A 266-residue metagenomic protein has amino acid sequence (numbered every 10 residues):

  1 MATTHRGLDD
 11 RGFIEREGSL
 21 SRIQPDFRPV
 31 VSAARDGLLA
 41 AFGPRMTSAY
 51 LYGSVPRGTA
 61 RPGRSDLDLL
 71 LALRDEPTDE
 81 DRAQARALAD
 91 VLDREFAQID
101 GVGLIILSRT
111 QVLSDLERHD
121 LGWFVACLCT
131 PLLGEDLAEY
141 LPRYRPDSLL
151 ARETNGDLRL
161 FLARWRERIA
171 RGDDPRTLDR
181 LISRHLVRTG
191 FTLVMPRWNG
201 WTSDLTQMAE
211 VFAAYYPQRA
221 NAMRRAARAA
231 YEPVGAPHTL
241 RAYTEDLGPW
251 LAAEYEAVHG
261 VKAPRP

Functional and structural regions predicted by a protein language model:
M1-S48, R219-A220, R224, P266: Helical scaffold of the NTase/Pol beta-like nucleotidyltransferase catalytic core
A2-H5, L137-P266: Conserved nucleotidyltransferase catalytic core and NTase-mimicking acidic/glycine-rich helix/loop elements in nucleic
T3-D26, V30, D79-R82, R86-R180: Conserved NTP/Mg2+-binding pocket subregion across the NTase superfamily
P25-S32, D36, R82-R86, T206 (+2 more regions): Short, well-ordered alpha-helical segments
L51-A85, G103-I106: Catalytic metal-binding acidic patch
R64, D120, L181, H185: Short, well-structured alpha-helical interface segments that form or flank functional binding sites
